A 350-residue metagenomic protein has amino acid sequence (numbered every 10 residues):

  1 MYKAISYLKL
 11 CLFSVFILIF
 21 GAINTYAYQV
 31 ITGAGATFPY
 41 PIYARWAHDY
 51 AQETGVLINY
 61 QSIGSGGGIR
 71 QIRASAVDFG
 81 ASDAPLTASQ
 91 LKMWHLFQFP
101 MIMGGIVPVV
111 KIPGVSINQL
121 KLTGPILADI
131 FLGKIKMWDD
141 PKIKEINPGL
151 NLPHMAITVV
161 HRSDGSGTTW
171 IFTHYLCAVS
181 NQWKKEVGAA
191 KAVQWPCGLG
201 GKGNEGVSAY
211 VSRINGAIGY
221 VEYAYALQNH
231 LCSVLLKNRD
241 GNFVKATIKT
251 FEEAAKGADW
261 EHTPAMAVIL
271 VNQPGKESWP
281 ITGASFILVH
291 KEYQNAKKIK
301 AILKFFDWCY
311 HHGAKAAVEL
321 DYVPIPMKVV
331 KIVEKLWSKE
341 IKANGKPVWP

Functional and structural regions predicted by a protein language model:
M1-Y7: N-terminal secretory signal peptides that target proteins for export/translocation
K9-A22: Bacterial N-terminal signal peptides
Y26-P350: Flexible loop/hinge segments at secondary-structure junctions
